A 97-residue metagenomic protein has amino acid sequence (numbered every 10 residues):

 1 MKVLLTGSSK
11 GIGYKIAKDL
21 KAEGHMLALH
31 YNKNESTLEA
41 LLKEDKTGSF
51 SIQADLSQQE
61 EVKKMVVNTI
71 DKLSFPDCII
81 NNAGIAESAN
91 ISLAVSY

Functional and structural regions predicted by a protein language model:
T6, P76-G84: Rossmann-fold scaffold of SDR-type NAD(P)-dependent oxidoreductases
G7-G11: Conserved glycine-rich cofactor-binding loop
L20: Aromatic pocket-lining residues of Rossmann-like dinucleotide-binding sites
E23-E39: Conserved glycine-rich Rossmann-like NAD(P)H-binding loop of the short-chain dehydrogenase/reductase
S49-S51: Hydrophobic/aromatic anchor residues within beta-strands of the central parallel beta-sheet of Rossmann-like
Q53-M65, Y97: The beta1-alpha1 cofactor-binding region of Rossmann-like NAD(H)/NADP(H)-dependent oxidoreductases
K63, A86-Y97: Conserved mid-core segment of classical short-chain dehydrogenase/reductases
T69-F75: Glycine-rich phosphate-binding loop signature in dinucleotide/nucleotide-binding domains
